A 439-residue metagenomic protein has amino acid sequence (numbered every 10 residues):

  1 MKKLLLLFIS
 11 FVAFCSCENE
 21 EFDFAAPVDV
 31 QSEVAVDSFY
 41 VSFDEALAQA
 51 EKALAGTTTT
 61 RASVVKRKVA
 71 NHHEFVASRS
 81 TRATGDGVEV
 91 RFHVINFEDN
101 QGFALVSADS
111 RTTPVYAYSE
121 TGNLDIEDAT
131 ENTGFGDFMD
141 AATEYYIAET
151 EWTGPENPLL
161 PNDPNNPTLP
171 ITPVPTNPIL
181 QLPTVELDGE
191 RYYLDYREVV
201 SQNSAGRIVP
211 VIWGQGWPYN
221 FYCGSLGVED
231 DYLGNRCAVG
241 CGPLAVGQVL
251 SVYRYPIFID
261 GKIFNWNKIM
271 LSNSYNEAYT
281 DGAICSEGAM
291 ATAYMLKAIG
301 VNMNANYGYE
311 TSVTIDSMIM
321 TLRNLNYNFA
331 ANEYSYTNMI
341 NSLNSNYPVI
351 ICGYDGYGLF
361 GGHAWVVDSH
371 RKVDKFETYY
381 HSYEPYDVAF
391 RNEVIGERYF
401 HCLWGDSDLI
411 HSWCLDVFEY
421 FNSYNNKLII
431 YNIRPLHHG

Functional and structural regions predicted by a protein language model:
L5, F11-D37: Bacterial Sec-dependent N-terminal signal peptides
A35-K66: Short Lys/Arg-enriched alpha/beta "domain-start" segment
A62-S110: Exposed beta-strand-loop-beta-strand "reactive/processing" segments of non-cytosolic proteins
T81-Q101, N328-G396: Active-site-adjacent substructure of cysteine-protease-like catalytic cores
V94-I95, L105, G240-S251, M295-A298 (+5 more regions): Structural recognition of the beta-strand scaffold that forms the well-ordered cores of secreted hydrolase catalytic
S107-A108, T113-N123, S369, V373-L415: Catalytic Cys-His active-site segments of thiol-dependent hydrolases/isopeptidases
T121-G308: Active-site-adjacent structural segments surrounding the nucleophilic cysteine of cysteine proteases and isopeptidases
R398, V417-G439: Low-complexity, Gly/Ser/Thr/Pro-rich intrinsically disordered linker/tail segments
